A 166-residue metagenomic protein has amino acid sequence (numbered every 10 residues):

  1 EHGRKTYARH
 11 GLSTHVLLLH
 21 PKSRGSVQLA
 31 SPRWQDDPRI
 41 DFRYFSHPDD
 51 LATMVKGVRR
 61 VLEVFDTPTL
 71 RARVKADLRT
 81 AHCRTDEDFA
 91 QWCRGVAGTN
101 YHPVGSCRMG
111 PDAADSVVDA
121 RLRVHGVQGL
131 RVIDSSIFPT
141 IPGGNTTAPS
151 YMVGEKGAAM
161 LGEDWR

Functional and structural regions predicted by a protein language model:
E1-P149, G157-R166: FAD-dependent oxidoreductase catalytic-site/capping-region signature
